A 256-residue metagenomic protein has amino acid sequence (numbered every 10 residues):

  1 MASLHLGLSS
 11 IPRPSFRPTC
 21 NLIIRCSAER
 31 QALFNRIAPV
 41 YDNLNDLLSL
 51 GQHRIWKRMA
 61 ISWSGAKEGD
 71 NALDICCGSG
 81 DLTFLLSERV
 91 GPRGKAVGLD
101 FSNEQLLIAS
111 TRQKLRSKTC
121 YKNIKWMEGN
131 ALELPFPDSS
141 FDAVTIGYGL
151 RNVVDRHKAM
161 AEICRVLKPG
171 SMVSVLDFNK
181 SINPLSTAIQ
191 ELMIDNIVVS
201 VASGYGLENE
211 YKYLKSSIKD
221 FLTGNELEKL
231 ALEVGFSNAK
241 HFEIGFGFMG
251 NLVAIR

Functional and structural regions predicted by a protein language model:
A2, S10-D42: N-terminal, positively charged/glycine-rich alpha-helical extensions of SAM-dependent methyltransferases
A28, K118-C120, L176-V234, K240: C-terminal alpha-helical "lid/dimerization" subdomain adjacent to the S-adenosyl-L-methionine
A38-Q52: Class I SAM-dependent methyltransferase Rossmann-like catalytic core, especially the SAM/SAH-binding loop
L50-N71, D81, L85: Conserved alpha-helix/loop element of class I SAM-dependent methyltransferases that forms part of the SAM/SAH-binding
N71-L134: Class I SAM-dependent methyltransferase SAM/SAH-binding core
D142-R156, N179: A short SAM/SAH-binding and catalytic strip from SAM-dependent methyltransferases
H157-M172: A short glycine-rich, Lys/Arg-flanked "PGG" loop and its adjoining helix->strand segment in the class I
V234-R256: Core SAM-dependent methyltransferase catalytic element
